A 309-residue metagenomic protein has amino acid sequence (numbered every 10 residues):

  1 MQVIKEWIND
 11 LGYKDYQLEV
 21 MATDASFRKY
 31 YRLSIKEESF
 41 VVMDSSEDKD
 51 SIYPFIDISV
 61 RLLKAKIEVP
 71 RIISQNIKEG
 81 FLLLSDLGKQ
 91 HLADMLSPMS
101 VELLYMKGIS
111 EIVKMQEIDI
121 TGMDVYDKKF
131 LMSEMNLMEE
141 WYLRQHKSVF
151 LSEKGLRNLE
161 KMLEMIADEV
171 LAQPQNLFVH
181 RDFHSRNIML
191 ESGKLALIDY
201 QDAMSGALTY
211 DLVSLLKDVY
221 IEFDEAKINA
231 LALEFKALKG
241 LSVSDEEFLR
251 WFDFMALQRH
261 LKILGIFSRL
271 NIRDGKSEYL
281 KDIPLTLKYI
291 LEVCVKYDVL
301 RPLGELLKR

Functional and structural regions predicted by a protein language model:
I4, N9, I120-F130, E134-V179 (+1 more regions): An alpha-helical support segment within catalytic cores of ATP-dependent transferases
I8-Y16, A65-I67, S242-V243: Short secondary-structure junctions
Y13-Y31: ATP-binding glycine-rich phosphate-binding loop
M21-A25, S74-I77, M255-A256: A short beta-turn/loop motif at secondary-structure boundaries
R28-M132, N136-L137, K147-F150, G155 (+1 more regions): ATP-binding pocket architecture of kinase catalytic cores
K29-L33, V42, M115, M165-L212 (+1 more regions): Active-site acidic catalytic loop and adjacent metal/ATP-binding pocket of ATP-dependent phosphoryl transfer enzymes
E139-H146, L208-V243, F254-D274, T286-V293: Active-site activation/catalytic loop segments of kinase-like enzymes and analogous catalytic loops in related
D182-H184, L300-R309: Long, charge-rich low-complexity segments
